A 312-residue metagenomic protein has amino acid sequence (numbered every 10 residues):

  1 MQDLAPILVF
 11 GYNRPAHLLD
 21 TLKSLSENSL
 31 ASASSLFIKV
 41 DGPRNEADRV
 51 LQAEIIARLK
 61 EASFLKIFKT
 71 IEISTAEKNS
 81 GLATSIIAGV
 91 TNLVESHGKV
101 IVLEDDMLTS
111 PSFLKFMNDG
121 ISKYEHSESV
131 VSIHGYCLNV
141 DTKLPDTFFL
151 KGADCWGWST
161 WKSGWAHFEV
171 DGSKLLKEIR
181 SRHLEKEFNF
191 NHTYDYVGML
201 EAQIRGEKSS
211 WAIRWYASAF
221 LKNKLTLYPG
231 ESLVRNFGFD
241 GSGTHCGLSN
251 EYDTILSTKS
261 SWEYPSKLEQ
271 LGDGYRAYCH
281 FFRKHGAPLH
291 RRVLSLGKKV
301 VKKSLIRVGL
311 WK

Functional and structural regions predicted by a protein language model:
M1-V102, M107-K312: An acidic/histidine-cluster motif and surrounding catalytic segment that typifies divalent-metal-assisted enzyme active
